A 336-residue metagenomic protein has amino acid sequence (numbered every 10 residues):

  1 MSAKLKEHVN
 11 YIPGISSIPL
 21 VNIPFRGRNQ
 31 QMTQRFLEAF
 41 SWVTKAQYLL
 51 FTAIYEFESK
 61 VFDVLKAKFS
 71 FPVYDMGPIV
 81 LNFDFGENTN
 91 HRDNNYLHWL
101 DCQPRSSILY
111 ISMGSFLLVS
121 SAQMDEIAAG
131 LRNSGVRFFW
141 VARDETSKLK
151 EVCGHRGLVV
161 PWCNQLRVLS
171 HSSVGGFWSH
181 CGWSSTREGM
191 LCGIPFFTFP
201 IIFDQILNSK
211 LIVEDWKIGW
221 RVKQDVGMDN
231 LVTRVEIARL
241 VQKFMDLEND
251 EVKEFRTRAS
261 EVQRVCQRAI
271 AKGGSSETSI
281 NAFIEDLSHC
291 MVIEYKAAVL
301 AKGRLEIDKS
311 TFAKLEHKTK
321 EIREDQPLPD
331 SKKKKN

Functional and structural regions predicted by a protein language model:
M1-R167, G176, C192, I201-W216 (+2 more regions): Nucleotide-sugar-dependent glycosyltransferase catalytic domains
G157-L158, S172-S185, I194: Acidic donor-binding loop of glycosyltransferase active sites
S185, F196-T198, I202-F203: Short glycine/proline-centered loop/turn elements that form peptide/ligand docking sites
L300-N336: Polybasic, low-complexity terminal segments and linkers that are predominantly intrinsically disordered and enriched
